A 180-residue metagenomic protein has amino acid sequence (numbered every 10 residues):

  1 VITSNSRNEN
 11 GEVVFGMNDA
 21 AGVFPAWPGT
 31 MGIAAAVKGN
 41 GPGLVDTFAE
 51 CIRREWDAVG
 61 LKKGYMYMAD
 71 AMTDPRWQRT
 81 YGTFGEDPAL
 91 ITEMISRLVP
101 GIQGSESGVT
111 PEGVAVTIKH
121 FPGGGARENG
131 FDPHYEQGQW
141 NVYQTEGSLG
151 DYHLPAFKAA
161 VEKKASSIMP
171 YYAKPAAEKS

Functional and structural regions predicted by a protein language model:
V1-S180: Glycoside hydrolase catalytic-domain context in secreted enzymes
